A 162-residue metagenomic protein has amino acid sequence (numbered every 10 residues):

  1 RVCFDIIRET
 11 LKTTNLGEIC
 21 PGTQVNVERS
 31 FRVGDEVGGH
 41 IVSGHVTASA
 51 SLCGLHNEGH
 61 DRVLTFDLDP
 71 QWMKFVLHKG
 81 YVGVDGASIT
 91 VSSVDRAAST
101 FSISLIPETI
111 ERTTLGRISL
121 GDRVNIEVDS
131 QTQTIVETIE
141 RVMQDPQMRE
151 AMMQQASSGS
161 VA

Functional and structural regions predicted by a protein language model:
R1-A162: Conserved loop->alpha-helix
